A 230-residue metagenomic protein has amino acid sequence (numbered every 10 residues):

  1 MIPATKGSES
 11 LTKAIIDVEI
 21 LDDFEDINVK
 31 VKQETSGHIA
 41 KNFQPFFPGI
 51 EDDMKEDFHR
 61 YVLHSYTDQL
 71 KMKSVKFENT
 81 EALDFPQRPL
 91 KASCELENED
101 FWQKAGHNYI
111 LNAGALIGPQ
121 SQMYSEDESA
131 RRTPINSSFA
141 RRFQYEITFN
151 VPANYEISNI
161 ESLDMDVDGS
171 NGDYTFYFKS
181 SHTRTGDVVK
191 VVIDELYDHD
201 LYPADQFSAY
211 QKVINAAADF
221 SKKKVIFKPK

Functional and structural regions predicted by a protein language model:
M1-K230: A sensor for short, sequence-defined functional sites
